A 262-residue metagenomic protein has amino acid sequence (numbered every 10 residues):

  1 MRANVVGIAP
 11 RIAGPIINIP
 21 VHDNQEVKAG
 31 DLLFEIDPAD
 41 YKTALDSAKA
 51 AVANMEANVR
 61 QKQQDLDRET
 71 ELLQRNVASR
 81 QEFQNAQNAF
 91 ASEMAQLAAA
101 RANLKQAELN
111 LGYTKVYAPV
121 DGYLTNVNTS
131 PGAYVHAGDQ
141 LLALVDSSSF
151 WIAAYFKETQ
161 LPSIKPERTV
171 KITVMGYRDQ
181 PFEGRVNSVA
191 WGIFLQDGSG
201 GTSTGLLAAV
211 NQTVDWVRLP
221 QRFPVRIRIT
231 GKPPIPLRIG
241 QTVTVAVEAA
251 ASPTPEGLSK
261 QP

Functional and structural regions predicted by a protein language model:
M1-A51, R75, Q81, P119 (+2 more regions): Long, amphipathic coiled-coil "stalk"/hairpin helices in large membrane-associated assemblies
N4, R11, I17, K42 (+5 more regions): Elongated periplasmic alpha-helical coiled-coil
A9, D37, Q84-Q87, Y117 (+2 more regions): Residue-level detector of conserved, well-ordered beta-strand and adjacent loop positions that form binding/recognition
I16, N24-L33, E69, A100 (+4 more regions): A structural signal for short beta-strand/turn segments enriched in small hydrophobics and glycine
D40-L109, V127, I152: Alpha-helical coiled-coil segments
N128-S130, H136, Q140-P262: Hydrophobic alpha-helical membrane-insertion signals
